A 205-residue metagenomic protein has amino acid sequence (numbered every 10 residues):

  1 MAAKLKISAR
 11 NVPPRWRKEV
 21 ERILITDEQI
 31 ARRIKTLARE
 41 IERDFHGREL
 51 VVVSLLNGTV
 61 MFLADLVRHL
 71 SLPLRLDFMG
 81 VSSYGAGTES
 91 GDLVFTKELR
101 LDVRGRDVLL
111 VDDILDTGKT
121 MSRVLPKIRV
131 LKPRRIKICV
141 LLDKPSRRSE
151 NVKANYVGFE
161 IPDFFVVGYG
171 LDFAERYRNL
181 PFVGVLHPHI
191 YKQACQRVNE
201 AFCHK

Functional and structural regions predicted by a protein language model:
M1-K205: PRPP-associated nucleotide enzymes
